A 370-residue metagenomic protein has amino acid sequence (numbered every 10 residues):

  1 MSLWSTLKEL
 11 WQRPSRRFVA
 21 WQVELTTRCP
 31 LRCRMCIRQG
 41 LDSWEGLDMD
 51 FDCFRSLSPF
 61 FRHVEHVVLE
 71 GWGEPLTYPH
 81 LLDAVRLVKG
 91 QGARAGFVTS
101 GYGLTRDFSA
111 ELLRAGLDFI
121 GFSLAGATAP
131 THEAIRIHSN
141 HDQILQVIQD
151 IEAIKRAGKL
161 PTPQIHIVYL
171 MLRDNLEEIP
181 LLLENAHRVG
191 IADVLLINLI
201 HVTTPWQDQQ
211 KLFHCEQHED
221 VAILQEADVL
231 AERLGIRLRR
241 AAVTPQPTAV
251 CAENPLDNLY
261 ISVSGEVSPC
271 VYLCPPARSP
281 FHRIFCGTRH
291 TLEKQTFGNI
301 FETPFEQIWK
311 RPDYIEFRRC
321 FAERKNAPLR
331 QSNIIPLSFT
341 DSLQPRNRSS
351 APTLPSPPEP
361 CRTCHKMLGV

Functional and structural regions predicted by a protein language model:
M1-F119, A134, D142, C215-E216: Conserved alpha-helical substructure of the radical SAM core
W4-R17, Y272-V370: Flexible mid-to-C-terminal extensions adjoining Fe-S/redox cofactors in radical SAM and related proteins
Q12-P14, V88, G158, V250 (+1 more regions): Sterically constrained small-residue positions within well-ordered secondary structures of folded domains
A20, L256, C361: Extracellular structured ligand-interaction cores
V23, T27-P30, P245, L354-P358: Processing junctions and N-termini across compartments
E24, G40, W44-D52, P59 (+4 more regions): Radical SAM enzyme [4Fe-4S]-AdoMet core and its adjacent flexible, acidic and glycine-rich loops/tails across
C29, C33-C36, C251, C270 (+1 more regions): Short cysteine clusters
